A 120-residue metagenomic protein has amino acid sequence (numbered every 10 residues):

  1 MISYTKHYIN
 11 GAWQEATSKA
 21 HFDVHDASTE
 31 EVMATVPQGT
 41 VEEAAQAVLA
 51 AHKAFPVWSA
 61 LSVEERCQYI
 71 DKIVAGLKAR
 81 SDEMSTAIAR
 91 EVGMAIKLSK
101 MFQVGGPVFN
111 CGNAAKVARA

Functional and structural regions predicted by a protein language model:
M1-A120: N-terminal Rossmann-like NAD(P)+-binding subdomain of aldehyde/semialdehyde dehydrogenases
